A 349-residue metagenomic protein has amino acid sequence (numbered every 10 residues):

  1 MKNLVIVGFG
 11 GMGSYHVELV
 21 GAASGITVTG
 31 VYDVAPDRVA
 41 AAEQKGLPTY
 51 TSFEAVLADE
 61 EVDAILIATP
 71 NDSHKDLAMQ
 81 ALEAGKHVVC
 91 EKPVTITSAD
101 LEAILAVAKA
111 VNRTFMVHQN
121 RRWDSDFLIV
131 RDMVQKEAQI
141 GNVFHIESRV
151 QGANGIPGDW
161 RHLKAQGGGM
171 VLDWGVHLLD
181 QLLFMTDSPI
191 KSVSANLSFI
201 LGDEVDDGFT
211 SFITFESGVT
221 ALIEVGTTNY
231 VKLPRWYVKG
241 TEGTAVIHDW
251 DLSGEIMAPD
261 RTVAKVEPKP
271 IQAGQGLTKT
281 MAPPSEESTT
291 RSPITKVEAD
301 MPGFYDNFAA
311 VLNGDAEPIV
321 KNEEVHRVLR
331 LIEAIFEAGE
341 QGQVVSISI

Functional and structural regions predicted by a protein language model:
M1-K45: N-terminal Rossmann-like dinucleotide-binding module
H16, T49-V107: Beta-loop-alpha module in the N-terminal Rossmann-like domain of NAD(P)-dependent dehydrogenases, especially those
L47, A84-K86, V111-R113, V219: A short helix->loop->beta-strand "cap" motif at the edges of active sites that frequently abuts
T51, I67, C90, F115-V117 (+2 more regions): Hydrophobic residues in well-ordered beta-strands that form the structural core
A64-I67, P293-T295, G303, N307-I349: C-terminal helix-rich "cap/oligomerization" subdomain common to oxidoreductases
E102-R121, G141-I146: Rossmann-fold dehydrogenase core element
R121-G202, G342: Predominantly a Rossmann-like dinucleotide-binding segment in NAD(P)-dependent oxidoreductases
E242-V320: C-terminal glycine/acidic-rich active-site capping loop/insertion
